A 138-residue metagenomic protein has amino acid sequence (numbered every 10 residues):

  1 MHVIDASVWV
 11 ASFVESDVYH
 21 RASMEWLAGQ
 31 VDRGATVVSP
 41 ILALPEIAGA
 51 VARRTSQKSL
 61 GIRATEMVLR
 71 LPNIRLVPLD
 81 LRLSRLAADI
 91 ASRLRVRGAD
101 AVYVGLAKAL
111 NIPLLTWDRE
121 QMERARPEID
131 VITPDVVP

Functional and structural regions predicted by a protein language model:
M1, L44, L76-V77, V104-P138: Acidic, PIN/NYN-like endoribonuclease modules and their adjacent C-terminal/linker elements
M1-S39, R54-E66, V137-P138: Short, well-structured N-terminal submotif of metal-dependent ribonuclease cores
I4, V38-S39, P78, G98 (+1 more regions): Short beta-strand scaffold positions
E15, I41, I62-R93: Acidic catalytic patch
D32-G34, L71, L110, E128: Structured helix-beta-strand junction loops
A35, V96, I112: Short glycine/serine/threonine/alanine-rich loop segments
I47, T55, R70: His/Asp/Glu-enriched, well-ordered alpha-helical/loop segment that forms or immediately abuts the divalent-metal
